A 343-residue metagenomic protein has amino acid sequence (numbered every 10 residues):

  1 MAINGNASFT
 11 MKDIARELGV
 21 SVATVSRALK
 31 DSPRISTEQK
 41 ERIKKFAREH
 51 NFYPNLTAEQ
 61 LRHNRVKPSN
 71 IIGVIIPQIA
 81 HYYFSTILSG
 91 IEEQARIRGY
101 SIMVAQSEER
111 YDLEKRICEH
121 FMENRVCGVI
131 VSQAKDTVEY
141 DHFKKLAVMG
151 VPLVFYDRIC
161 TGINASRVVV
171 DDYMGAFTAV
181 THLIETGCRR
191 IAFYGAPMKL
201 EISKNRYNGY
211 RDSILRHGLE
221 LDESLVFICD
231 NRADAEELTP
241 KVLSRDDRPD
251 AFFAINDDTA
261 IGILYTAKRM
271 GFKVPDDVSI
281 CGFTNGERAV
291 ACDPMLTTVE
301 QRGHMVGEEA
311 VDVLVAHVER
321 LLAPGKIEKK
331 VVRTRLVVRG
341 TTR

Functional and structural regions predicted by a protein language model:
M1-N6, T10, V66-T181, E185 (+1 more regions): Alpha-helical recognition/docking segments in bacterial nutrient-uptake and carbohydrate-utilization systems
M1-P68, R343: N-terminal helix-turn-helix DNA-binding module of bacterial transcription factors
E17, V22-R27, R62-A80, H182 (+1 more regions): Short beta-strand segments enriched in small/hydrophobic residues
S21, C127, R189-R190, D250: Short acidic/polar active-site loop segments enriched in Thr and Asp
I76-T86, V104-L113, K135, R158 (+6 more regions): Hinge/beta->alpha junction and helix N-cap segments in small-molecule ligand-binding domains
R190, L221-L225, V274-S279: Short acidic capping loops at alpha-helix termini that bridge into adjacent secondary structure
L238-R343: Flexible loop/turn connectors
